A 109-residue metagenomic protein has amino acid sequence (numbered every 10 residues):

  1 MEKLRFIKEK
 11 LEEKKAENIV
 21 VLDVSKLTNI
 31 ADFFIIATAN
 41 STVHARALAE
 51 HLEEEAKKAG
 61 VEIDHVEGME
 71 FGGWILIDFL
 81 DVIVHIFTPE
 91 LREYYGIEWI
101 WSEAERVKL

Functional and structural regions predicted by a protein language model:
M1-I30, T42-I75, P89-L91, I100-L109: Polybasic/polar functional segments that serve as interface/processing modules
D32-F34: Catalytic metal-binding acidic patch
I36-T38: Short hydrophobic/aromatic beta-strand micro-patches that form the beta-sheet surface supporting nucleotide- or nucleic
I77-F79: Active-site beta-strand termini and strand-to-loop segments that position acidic
E93-Y95: Switch/connector loops and helix/strand junctions flanking conserved nucleotide-binding motifs in nucleotide-processing
